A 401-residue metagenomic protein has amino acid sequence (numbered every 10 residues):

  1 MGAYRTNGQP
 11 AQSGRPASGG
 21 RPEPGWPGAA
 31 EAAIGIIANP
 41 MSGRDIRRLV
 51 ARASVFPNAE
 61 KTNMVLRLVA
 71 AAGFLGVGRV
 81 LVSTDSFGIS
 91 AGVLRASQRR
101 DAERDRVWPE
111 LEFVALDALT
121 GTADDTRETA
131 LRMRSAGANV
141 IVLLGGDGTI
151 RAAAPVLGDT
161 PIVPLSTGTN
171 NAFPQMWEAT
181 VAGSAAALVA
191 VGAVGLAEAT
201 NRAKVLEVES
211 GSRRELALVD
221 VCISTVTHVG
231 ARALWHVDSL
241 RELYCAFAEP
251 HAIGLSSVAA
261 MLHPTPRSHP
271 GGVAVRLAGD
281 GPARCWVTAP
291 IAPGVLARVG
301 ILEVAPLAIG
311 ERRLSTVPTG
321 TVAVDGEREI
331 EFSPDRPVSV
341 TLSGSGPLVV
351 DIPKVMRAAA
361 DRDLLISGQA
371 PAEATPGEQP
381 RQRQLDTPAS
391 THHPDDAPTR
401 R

Functional and structural regions predicted by a protein language model:
G2-G8, G14-V140, P155: ATP/NTP phosphate-donor binding region
A29-E31, G35-I36, P40-M41, V82 (+2 more regions): ATP/nucleoside-binding phosphotransfer catalytic cores, i.e., glycine-rich phosphate-binding loops
A32, I36-I37, S42-R44, F74 (+2 more regions): Active-site histidine-anchored catalytic micro-motif
S42, A70-G78, A190-V194, E198 (+4 more regions): Generic secondary-structure signature for well-ordered alpha-helical cores
R44-A51, A91-R95, Q175, A233-L234 (+2 more regions): Short, glycine/acidic-enriched capping/hinge loops at junctions between secondary-structure elements
V50-F56, T62, G158, P164 (+3 more regions): Catalytic, metal-anchored helix/loop core of enzyme active sites in primary metabolism
V55-L66, A123, R127, D147 (+4 more regions): Electropositive phosphate-/nucleotide-binding environments in soluble metabolic enzymes
V194-I301, A308-E311: ATP/pyrophosphate-binding catalytic subdomain of soluble kinases
